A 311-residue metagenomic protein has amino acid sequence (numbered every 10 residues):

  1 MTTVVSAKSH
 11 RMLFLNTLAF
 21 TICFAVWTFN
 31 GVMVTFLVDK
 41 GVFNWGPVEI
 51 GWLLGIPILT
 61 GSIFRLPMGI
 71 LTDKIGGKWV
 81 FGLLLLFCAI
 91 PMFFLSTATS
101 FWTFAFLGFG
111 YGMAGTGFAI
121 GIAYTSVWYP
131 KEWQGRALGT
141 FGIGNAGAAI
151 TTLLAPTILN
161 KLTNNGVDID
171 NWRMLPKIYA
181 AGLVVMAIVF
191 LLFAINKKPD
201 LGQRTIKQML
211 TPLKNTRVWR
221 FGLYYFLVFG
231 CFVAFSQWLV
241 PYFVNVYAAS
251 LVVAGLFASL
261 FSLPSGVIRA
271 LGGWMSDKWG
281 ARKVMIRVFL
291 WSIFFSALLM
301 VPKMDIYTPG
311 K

Functional and structural regions predicted by a protein language model:
R11-D39, F43, F235-V240: Extracytoplasmic
N30-V34, T216-S265: Extracytoplasmic gate region of multi-pass secondary transporters
I63-F101: Conserved MFS/SLC helix-loop-helix module at the cytosolic interface between two early adjacent transmembrane helices
K74-L84, D277-L290: Cytoplasmic membrane-interface "Motif A"-like loop-to-helix N-cap segments of 12-TM Major Facilitator Superfamily
L86-T99, W291-T308: C-terminal ends and interior cores of transmembrane alpha-helices in multi-pass membrane transporters/permeases
L107-G144: Cytoplasmic helix-loop-helix junction between adjacent transmembrane helices in 12-TM secondary transporters
G135-L159: Glycine-rich segments within core transmembrane alpha-helices of 12-TM secondary carriers
A180-D200: C-terminal membrane-cytosol helix-exit motif in multi-pass small-molecule transporters
